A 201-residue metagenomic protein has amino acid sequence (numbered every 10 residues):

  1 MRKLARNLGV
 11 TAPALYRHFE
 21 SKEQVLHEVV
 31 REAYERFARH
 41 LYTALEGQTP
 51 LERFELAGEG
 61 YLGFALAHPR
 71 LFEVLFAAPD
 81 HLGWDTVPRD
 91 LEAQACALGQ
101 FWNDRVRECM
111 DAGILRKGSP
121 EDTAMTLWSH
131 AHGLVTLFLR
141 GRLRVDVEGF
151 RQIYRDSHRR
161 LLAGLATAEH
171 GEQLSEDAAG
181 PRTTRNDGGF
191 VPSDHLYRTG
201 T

Functional and structural regions predicted by a protein language model:
M1-Q24, E28: Helix-turn-helix
N7, Q24-A44, E52, L56-G63 (+8 more regions): Alpha-helical structural segments
F19, F64, L71-F72: Conserved hydrophobic/aromatic "anchor" residues that stabilize well-ordered secondary structure elements
R36-G47, H130-L137: Solvent-exposed, amphipathic alpha-helical segments
L71, D80-H81: Hydrophobic, amphipathic alpha-helical faces that serve as interaction scaffolds
W84-E92, M110-S157, A168-R182, F190-L196 (+1 more regions): Hydrophobic/aromatic-rich alpha-helical bundle segments in the mid-to-C-terminal region
R105, R160-A168: C-terminal alpha-helix
